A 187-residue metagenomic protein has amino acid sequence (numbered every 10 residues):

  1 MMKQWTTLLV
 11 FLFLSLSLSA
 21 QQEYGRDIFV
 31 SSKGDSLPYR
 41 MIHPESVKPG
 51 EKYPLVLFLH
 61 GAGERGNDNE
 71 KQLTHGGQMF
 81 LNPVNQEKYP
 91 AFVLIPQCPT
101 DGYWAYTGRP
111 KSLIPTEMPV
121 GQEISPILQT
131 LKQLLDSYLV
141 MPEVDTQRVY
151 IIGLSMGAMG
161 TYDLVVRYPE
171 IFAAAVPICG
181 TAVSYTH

Functional and structural regions predicted by a protein language model:
K3-F11: Sec-dependent signal peptide recognition, specifically the positively charged N-region followed immediately by
F11-S19: Hydrophobic h-region of N-terminal signal peptides that target proteins for export in Gram-negative bacteria
A20-L55, A91, I127, K132 (+4 more regions): A domain-start/cap signature at the N-terminus of enzymes
G50, T107-Y150: Gly/Ser-rich "nucleophile elbow"/oxyanion-hole loop immediately N-terminal to the catalytic nucleophile in hydrolases
G61-E64: Active-site glycine-rich loops that stabilize anionic/oxyanionic intermediates across multiple enzyme folds
G66-L128: Active-site machinery of serine-nucleophile hydrolases
T186-H187: Conserved small/polar residues in nucleotide/adenosyl-binding loops
